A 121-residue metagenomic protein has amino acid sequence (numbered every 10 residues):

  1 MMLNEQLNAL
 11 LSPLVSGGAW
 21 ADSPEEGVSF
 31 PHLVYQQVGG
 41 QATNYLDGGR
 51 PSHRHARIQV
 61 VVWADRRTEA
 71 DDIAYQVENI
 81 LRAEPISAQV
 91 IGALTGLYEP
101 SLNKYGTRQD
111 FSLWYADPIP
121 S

Functional and structural regions predicted by a protein language model:
M1-R50, T68, D72-Q76: Small/polar-rich, solvent-exposed N-terminal microdomains that initiate assembly or binding
S16, G40, D65, R82 (+1 more regions): Residue-level marker of positions within ordered structural domains that often coincide with functionally constrained
V38-Q41, S52-R57, N79-A83: Short, low-complexity, polar/charged sequence segments that are solvent-exposed and flexible
Y45-A56, V90: Vicinal oxygen chelate
S52-D65, Y105-A116: Oligomerization/assembly interface segments of phage tail-like spikes and tubes
R54-R57, T68-Y75, L94-P100: Low-complexity, flexible helical/coil segments
V62-P85: Mid-chain, well-packed structural core segment of small domains
N79-S121: Acidic-leaning, charged glycine-interspersed low-complexity segments
